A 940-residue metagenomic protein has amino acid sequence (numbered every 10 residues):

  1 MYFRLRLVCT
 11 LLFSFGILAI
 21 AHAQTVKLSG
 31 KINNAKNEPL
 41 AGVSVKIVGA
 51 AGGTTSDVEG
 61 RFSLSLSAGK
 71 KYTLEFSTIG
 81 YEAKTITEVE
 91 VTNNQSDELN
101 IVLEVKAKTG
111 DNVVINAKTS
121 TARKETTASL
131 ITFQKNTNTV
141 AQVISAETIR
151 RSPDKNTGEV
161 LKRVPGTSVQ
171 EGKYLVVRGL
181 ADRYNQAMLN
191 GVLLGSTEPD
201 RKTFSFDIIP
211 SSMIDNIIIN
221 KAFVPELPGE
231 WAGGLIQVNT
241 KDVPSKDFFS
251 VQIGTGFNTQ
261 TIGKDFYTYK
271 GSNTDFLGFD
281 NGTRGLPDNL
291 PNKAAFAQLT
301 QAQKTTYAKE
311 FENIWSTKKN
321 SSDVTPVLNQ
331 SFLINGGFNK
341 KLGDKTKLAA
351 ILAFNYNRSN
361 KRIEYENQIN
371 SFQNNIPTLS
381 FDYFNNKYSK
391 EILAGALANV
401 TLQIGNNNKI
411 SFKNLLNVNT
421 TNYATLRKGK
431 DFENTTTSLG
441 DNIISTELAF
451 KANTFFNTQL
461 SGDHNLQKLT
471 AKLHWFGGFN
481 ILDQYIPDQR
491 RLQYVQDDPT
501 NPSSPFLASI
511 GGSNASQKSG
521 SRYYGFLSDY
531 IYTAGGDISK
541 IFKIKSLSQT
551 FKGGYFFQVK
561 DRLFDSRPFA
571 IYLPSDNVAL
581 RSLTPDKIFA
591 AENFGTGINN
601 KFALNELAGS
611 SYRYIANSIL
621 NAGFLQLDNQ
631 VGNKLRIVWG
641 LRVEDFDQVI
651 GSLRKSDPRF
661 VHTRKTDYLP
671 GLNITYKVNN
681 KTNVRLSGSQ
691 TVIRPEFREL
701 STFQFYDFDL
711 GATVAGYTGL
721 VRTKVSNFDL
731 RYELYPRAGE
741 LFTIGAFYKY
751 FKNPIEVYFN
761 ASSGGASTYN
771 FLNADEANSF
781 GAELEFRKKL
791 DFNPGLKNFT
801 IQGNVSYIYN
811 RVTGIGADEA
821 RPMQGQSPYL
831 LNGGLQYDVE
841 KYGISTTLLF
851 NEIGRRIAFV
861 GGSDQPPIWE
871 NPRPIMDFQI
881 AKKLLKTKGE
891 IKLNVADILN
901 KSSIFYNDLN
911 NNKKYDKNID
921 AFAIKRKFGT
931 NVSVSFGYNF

Functional and structural regions predicted by a protein language model:
N33-E38, S44-V48, E75-Y81, S96-R150 (+1 more regions): Short, acidic, small-residue-rich periplasmic hinge/interaction motif at the N-terminus of Gram-negative outer-membrane
A51-R61, Y717: Short, acidic Ser/Thr/Gly-rich low-complexity loop/linker segments typical of extracellular and cell-surface proteins
T121-V176, R183, G191-P225, A232-L235: Periplasmic N-terminal accessory/gating domains of Gram-negative outer-membrane beta-barrel systems
V192-L193, S503-G511, D586-F602, S610 (+5 more regions): Surface-exposed extracellular loop regions of Gram-negative outer-membrane beta-barrel proteins, predominantly
A297, Q301-T425, F456, P670-L672: Transmembrane beta-barrel wall of Gram-negative outer-membrane proteins
G511, Y523, L527, G535-D537 (+6 more regions): Outer membrane beta-barrel strand-and-loop segments of large Gram-negative receptors, especially TonB-dependent
N633, A746-F751, T768-R856, G937-N939: Gram-negative outer-membrane beta-barrel transporters
K752, E852-F859, K882-F940: C-terminal beta-signal and adjacent terminal beta-strands/loops of Gram-negative outer-membrane beta-barrel proteins
